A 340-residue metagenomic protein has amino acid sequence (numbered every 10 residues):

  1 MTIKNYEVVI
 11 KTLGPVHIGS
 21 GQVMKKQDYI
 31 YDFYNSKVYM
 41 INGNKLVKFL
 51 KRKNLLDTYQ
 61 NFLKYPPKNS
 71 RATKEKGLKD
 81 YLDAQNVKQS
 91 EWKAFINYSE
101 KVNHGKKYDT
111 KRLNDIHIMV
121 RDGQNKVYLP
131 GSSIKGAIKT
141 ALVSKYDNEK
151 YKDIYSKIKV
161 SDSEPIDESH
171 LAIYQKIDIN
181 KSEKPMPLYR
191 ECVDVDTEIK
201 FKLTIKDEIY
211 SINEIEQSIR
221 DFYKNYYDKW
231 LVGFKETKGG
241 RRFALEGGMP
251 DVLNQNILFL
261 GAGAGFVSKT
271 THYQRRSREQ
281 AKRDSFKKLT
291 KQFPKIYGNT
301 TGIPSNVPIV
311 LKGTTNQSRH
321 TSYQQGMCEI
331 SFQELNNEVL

Functional and structural regions predicted by a protein language model:
M1-L340: Basic, Gly/Ser/Thr-rich N-terminal segments that form RNA-phosphate-binding interfaces in CRISPR RAMP
